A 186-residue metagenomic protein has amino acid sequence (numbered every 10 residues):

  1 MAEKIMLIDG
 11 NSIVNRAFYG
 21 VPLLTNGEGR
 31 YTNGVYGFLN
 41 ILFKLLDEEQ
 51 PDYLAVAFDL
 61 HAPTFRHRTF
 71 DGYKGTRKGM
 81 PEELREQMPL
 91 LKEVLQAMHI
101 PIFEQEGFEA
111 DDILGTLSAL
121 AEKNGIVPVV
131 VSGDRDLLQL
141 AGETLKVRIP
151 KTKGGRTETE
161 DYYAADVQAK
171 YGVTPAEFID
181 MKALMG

Functional and structural regions predicted by a protein language model:
M1-A55, D59, F65-F70: Non-catalytic, usually N-terminal nucleic-acid engagement modules in DNA/RNA processing proteins
A2, L24-N26, G75-G186: Extended two-metal-dependent nuclease catalytic cores across DNA- and RNA-processing enzymes
T64-R66, L138-Q139: Short catalytic/ligand-binding loop motif for oxyanion handling, primarily in non-cytosolic enzymes, centered on
